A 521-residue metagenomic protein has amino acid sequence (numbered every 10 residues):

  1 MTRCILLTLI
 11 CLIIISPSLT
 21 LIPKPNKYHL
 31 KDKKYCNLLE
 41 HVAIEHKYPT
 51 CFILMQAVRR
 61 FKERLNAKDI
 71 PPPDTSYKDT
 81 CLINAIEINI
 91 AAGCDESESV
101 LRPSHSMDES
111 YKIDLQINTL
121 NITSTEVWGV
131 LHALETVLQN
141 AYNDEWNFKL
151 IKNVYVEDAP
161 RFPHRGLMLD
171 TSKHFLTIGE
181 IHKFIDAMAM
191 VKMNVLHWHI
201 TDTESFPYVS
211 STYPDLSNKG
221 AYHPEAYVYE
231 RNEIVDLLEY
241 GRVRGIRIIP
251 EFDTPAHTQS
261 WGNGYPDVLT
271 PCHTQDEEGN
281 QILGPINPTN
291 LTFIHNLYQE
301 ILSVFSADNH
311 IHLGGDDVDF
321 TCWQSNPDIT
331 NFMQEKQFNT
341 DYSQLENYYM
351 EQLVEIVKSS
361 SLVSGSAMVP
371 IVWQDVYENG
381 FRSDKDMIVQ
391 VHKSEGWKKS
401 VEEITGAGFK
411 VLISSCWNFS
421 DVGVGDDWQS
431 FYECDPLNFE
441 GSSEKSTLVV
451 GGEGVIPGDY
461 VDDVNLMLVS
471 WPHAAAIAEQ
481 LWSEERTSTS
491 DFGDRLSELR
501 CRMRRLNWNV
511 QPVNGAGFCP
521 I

Functional and structural regions predicted by a protein language model:
T2-R165, I356, S364-Y377, S383-K385 (+2 more regions): Acidic, contiguous N-terminal accessory segments
I44, E126, L167, M188 (+5 more regions): Conserved, mostly hydrophobic/aromatic
I53, F175-T177, T203-P207, P255-W261 (+5 more regions): Flexible loop/turn segments at secondary-structure boundaries
S99-T292, L297-H310, N326, G454: Feature activates predominantly on carbohydrate-active enzymes
L169-T171, I200-D202, P250-T254, G315-D317 (+4 more regions): A cross-domain feature marking catalytic cores of carbohydrate-active enzymes and several ubiquitous metabolic/repair
V191-L196, V243-R247, S306-H310, S361-P370 (+3 more regions): Loop/turn elements at helix/coil->beta-strand transitions in domains of secreted/extracellular proteins
C272-M387, S394-E403: Active-site neighborhood of glycoside hydrolase catalytic domains
P370-V376, G380-I521: Flexible, acidic glycine-rich loops studded with aromatic residues
